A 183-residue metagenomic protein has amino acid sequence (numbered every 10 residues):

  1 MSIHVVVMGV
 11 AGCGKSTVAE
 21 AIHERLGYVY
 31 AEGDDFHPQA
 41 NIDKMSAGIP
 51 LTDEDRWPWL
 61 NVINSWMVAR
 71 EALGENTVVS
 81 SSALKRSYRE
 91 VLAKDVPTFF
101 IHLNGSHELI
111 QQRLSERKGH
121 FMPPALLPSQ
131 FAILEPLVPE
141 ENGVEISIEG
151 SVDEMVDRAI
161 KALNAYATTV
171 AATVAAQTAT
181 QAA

Functional and structural regions predicted by a protein language model:
H4: Walker A (P-loop) ATP-phosphate-binding motif of ABC ATPase nucleotide-binding domains
V7: Hydrophobic anchor at the beta1->P-loop junction of P-loop NTPases
V10: P-loop (Walker A) phosphate-binding loop of NTP-binding proteins
C13, E20-S65: Conserved substrate/cofactor phosphate-moiety recognition/catalytic segment in nucleotide-dependent phosphotransferases
L73-T77, F99: Loop/turn-to-beta-strand initiation segments
D95-R113, I146: Conserved phosphate-donor/acceptor-positioning beta-strand/loop module used by diverse small-molecule
R117-R158, Y166: Small-molecule kinase domains that catalyze NTP-dependent phosphoryl transfer to phosphate-bearing small molecules
N164-A183: C-terminal accessory "lid"/substrate-recognition subdomains
